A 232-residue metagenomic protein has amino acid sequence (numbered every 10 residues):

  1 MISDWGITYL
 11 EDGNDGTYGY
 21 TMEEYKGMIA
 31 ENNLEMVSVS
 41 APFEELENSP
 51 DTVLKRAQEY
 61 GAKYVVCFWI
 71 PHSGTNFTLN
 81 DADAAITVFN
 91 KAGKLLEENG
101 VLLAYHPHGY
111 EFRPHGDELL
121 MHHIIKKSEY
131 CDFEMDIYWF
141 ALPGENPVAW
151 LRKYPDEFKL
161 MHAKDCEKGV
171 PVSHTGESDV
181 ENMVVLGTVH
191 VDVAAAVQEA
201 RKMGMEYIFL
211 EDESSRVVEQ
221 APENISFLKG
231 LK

Functional and structural regions predicted by a protein language model:
M1-Y64, D132, K232: N-terminal pre-domain/capping segments
I2, L10, I29, A57 (+6 more regions): Conserved, mostly hydrophobic/aromatic
Y9, E44-F133, V218: Active-site acidic/histidine proton-transfer and metal-coordination neighborhood in alpha/beta enzyme cores
Y9-M22, A41-S49, S73-F77, Y110-H115 (+3 more regions): Acidic-and-aromatic substrate-binding clefts and catalytic sites of carbohydrate-active enzymes
L10-D12, M36-A41, V65-C67, L103-Y105 (+3 more regions): Hydrophobic faces of well-ordered beta-strands that scaffold small-molecule active sites in alpha/beta enzyme cores
E31-N32, Y60, A92, E98-N99 (+2 more regions): Helix C-cap/helix->beta junction micro-motif
E98-H190: Acidic/histidine-rich catalytic cores of soluble enzymes
V217-K232: C-terminal helical cap(s) of enzyme catalytic domains, especially alpha/beta-barrels
